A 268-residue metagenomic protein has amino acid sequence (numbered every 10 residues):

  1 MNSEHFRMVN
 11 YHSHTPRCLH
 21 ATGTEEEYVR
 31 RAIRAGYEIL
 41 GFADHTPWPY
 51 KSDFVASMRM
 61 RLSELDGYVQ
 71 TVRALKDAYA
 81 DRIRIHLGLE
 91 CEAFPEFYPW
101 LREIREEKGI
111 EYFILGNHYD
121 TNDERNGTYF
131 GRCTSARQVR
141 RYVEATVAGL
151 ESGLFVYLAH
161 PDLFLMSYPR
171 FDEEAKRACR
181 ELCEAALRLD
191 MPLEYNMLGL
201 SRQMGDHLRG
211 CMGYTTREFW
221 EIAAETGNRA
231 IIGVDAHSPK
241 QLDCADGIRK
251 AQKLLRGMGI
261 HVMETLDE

Functional and structural regions predicted by a protein language model:
M1-C91, P95, R105-E107, P169-R177 (+4 more regions): An N-terminally biased module of ancient metal coordination in phosphate/nucleic-acid-related enzymes
N2-S3, R34, L150-E151, A223-N228: Short hydrophobic "helix-edge" motifs at membrane interfaces and signal-peptide entry regions
F6-N10, I39-G41, R84-G88, E111-I114 (+4 more regions): Structural preference for beta-strand elements that scaffold enzyme active sites
T24, G67, R141, C211-T215: Short secondary-structure boundary/capping elements
A43, G116, P161, N196 (+1 more regions): Conserved residues at the C-terminal ends of beta-strands
P47-P49, Y119-E124, L200-R202, S238: Conserved radical SAM core fold
F54, R61-M191: Extended substrate/RNA-proximal surfaces in nucleic-acid metabolism proteins
E174-V234, S238-C244, Q252-H261: Active-site-adjacent C-terminal substructures of enzyme catalytic domains
